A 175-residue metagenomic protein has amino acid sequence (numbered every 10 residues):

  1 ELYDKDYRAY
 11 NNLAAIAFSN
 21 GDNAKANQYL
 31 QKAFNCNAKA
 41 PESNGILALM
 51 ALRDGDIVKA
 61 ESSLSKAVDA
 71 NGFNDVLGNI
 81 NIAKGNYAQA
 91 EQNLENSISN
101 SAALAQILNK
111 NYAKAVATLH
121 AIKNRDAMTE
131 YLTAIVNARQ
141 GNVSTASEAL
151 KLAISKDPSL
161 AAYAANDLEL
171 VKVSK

Functional and structural regions predicted by a protein language model:
L2-Y3, C36, K66-A70, N93-S97 (+2 more regions): Structural marker of alpha-solenoid helical repeat scaffolds
R8, E42, G72-V76, S97 (+3 more regions): Start-of-helix register in tetratricopeptide repeats
N12, I46, V76, S101 (+2 more regions): Canonical tetratricopeptide repeat
S19-N20, L49, R53-D54, A83 (+3 more regions): Register position in tetratricopeptide repeats
S147-K175: Terminal, low-structured helical/coil segments at or just beyond the last alpha-helical repeat
